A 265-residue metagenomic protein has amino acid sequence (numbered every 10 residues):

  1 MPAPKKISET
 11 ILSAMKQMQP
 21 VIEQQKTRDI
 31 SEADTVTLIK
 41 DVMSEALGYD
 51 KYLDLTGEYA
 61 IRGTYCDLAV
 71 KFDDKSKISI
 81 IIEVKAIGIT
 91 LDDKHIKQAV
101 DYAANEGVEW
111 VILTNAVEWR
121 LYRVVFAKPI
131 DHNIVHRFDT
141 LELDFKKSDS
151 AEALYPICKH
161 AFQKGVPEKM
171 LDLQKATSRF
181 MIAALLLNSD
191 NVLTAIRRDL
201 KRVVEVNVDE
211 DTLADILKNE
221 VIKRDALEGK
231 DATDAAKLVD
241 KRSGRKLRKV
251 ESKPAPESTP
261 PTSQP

Functional and structural regions predicted by a protein language model:
P2-W110, L121-P265: A short, conserved, highly charged catalytic patch centered on acidic carboxylates
I112-T114: Acidic beta-strand-to-loop metal/phosphate-binding motif
A116-E118: Short beta-alpha junction loops
